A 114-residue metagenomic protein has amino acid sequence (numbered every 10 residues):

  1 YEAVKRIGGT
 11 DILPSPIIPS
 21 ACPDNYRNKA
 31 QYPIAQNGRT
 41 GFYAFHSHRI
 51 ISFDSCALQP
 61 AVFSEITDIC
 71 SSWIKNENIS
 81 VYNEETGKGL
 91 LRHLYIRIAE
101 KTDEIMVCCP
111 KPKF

Functional and structural regions predicted by a protein language model:
Y1-F114: Accessory RNA-recognition modules of RNA-modification enzymes
